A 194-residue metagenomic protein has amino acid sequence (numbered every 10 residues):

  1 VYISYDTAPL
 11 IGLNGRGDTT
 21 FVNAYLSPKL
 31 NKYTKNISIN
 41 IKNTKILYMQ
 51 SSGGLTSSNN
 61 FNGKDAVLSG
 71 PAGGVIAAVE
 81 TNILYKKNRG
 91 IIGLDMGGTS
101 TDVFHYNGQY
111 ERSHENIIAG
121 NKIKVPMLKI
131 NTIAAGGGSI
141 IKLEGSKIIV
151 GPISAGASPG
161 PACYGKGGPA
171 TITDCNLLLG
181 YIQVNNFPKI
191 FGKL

Functional and structural regions predicted by a protein language model:
V1-L194: N-terminally biased helix-coil "hinge/interface" segments that flank
